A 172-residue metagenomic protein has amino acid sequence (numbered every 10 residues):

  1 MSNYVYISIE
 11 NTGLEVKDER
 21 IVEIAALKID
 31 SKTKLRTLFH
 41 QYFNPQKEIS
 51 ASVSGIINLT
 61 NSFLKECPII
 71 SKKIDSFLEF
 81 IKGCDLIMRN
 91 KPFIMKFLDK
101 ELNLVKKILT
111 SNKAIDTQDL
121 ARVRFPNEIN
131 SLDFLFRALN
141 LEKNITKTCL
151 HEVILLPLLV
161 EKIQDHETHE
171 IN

Functional and structural regions predicted by a protein language model:
M1-S111, P126-K147: Conserved non-catalytic scaffold segment of RNase H-like nuclease domains
I7, I115-T117, P157: Short beta-strands and strand-loop turn motifs
I81, L102, A121, V160-Q164: Hydrophobic residues within well-ordered, non-membrane alpha-helices that form the packing/core of soluble catalytic
I108-R122: Conserved beta-strand -> loop -> alpha-helix junction used to position metal-binding or nucleic-acid-contacting
T146-H151, T168-I171: Short, charged, surface-exposed loops that flank catalytic or proteolytic processing sites
L150-L158: Alpha-helical transmembrane segments that form the membrane-embedded catalytic/substrate-binding core of multi-pass
P157-N172: Acidic two-metal-ion nuclease catalytic site recognized across multiple nuclease folds, prominently DnaQ/RNase D-T
